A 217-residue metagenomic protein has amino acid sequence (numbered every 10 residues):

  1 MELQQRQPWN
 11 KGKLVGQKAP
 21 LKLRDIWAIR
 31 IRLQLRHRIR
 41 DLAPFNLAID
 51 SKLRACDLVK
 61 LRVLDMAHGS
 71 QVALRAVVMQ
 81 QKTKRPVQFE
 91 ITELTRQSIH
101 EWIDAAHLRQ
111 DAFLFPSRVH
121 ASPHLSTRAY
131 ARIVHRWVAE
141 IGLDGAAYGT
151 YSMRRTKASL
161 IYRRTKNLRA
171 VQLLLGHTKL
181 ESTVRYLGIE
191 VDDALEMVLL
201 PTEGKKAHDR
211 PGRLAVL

Functional and structural regions predicted by a protein language model:
M1-L217: Conserved catalytic core of the tyrosine transesterase superfamily
